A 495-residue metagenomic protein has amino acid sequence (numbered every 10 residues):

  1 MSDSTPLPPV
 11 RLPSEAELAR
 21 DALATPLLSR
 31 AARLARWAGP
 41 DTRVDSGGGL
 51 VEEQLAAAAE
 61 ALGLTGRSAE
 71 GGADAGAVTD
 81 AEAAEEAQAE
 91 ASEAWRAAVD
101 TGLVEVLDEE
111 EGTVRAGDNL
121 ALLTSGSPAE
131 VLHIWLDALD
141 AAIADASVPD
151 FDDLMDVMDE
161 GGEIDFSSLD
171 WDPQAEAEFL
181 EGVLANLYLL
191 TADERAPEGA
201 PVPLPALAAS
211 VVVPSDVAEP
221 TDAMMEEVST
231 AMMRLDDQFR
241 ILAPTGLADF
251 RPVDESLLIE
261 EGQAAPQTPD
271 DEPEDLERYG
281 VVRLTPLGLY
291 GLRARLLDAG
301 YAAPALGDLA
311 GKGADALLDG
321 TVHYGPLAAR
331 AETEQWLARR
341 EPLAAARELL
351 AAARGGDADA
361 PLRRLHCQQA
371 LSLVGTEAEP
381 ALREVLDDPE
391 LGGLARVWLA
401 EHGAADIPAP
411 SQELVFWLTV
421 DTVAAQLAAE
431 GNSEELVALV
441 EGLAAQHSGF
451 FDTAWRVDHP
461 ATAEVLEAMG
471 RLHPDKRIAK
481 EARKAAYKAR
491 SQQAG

Functional and structural regions predicted by a protein language model:
M1-L103, E109-I134, A146-M224: Short, amphipathic alpha-helical interface elements at domain boundaries that mediate macromolecular binding
S92-A94, T101, E105-A177, T230-R240 (+1 more regions): Accessory beta->alpha helical hairpin/"wing" motif in late/C-terminal subdomains of nucleic-acid enzymes
F239-I241, A314-D315, L343-R354, G375-L386 (+2 more regions): Amphipathic alpha-helical scaffolding segments comprising HEAT/armadillo-like alpha-solenoid repeats
V253, D308-L309, A316-T321, E348-A358 (+4 more regions): Alpha-solenoid HEAT/Armadillo-like helical repeat scaffolds in large eukaryotic proteins
V281, A299-T333: Charged, amphipathic alpha-helical linkers/stalks
V281, D357-A360, D387-G392, D458-H459 (+1 more regions): Short inter-helical turns and helix N-cap capping residues of alpha-solenoid HEAT/ARM repeat scaffolds
D319-H323, R330-R340, L362-L373, E384 (+4 more regions): Structural detector for internal amphipathic alpha-helices that build alpha-solenoid repeat scaffolds
Q335-L337, V397-F450: Alpha-helical adaptor scaffolds
